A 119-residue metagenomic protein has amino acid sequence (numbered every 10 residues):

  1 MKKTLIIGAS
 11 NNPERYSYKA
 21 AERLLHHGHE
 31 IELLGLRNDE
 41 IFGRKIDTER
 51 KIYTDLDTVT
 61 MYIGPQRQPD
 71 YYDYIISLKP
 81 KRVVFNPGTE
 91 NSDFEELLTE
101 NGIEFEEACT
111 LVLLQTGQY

Functional and structural regions predicted by a protein language model:
M1-D57, D70-N86, E90-Y119: Structural/interface elements that position substrates and couple domains in central-metabolism enzymes
Y62-I63, P87: Glycine-rich, N-terminal phosphate-binding loop of Rossmann-like dinucleotide-binding domains
G64-D70: Beta-loop-alpha module in the N-terminal Rossmann-like domain of NAD(P)-dependent dehydrogenases, especially those
